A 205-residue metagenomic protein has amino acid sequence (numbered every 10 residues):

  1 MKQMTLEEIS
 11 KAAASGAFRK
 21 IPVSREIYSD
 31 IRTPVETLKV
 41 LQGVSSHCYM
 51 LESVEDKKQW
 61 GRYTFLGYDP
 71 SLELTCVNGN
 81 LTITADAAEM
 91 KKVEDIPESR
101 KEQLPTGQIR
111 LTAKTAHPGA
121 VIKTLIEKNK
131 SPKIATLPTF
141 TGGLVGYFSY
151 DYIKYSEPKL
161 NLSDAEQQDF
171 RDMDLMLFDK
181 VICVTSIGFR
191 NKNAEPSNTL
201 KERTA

Functional and structural regions predicted by a protein language model:
M1-A205: Signature of the chorismate-utilizing enzyme
